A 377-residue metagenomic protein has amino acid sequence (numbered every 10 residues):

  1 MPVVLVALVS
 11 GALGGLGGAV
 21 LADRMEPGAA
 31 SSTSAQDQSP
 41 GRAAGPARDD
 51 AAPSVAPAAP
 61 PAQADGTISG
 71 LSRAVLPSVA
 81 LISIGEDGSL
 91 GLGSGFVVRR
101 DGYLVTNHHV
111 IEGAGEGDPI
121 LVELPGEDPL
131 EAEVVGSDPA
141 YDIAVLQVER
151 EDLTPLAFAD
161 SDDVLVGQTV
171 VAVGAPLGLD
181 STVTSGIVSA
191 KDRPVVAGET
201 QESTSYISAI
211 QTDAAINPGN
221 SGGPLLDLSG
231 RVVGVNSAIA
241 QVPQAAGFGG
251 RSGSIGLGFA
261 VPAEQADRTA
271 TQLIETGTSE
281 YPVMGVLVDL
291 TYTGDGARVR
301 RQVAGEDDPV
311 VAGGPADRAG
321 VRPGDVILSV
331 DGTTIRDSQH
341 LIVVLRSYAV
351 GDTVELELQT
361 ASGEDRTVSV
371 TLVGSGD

Functional and structural regions predicted by a protein language model:
P2-V4, A62-I68, S83-D101, P129-E131 (+4 more regions): A conserved glycine-rich beta-strand in the N-terminal activation segment of trypsin-fold
L13, G17-G18, A22, G66-I68 (+3 more regions): C-terminal cap/linker of serine protease catalytic domains
G17-S94, T271-E275: N-terminal activation segment of mature serine protease catalytic domains
G18-G28, R99-P139, E151, I342: Catalytic-histidine neighborhood of serine endopeptidases, predominantly the chymotrypsin-like S1/PA family
D87-G91, V110-P119, L153, V173-G186 (+3 more regions): Active-site loop architecture of trypsin-fold serine endopeptidases
G93, E133-V135, D152-D180, V261 (+4 more regions): Active-site substrate-binding loop(s) of clan PA
E133, D267-E275, L328-V330, H340-D377: PDZ-domain C-terminal substructure recognizer with occasional recognition of PDZ-binding tails
I274-V343, E364-T367: PDZ/PDZ-like groove recognition
